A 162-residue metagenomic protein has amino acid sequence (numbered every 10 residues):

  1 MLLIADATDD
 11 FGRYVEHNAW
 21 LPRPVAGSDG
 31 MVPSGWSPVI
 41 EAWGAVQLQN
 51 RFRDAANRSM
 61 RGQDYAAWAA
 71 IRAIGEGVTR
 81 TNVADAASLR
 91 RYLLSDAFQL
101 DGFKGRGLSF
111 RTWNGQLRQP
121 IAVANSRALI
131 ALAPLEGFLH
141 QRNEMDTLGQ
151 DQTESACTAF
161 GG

Functional and structural regions predicted by a protein language model:
M1-G162: Extracytosolic ligand-binding ectodomains
